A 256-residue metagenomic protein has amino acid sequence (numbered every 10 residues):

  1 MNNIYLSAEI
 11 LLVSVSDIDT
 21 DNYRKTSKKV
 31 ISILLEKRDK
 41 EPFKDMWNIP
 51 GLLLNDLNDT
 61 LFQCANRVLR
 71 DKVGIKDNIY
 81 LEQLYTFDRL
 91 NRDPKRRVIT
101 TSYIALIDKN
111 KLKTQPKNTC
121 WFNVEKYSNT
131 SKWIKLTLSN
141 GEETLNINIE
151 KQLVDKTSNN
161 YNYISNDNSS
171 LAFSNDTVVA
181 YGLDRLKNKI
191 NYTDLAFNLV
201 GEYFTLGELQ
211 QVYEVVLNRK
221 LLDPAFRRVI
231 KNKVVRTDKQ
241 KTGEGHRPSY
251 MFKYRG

Functional and structural regions predicted by a protein language model:
M1-I33: Conserved N-terminal beta-strand and adjoining loop/helix that marks the start of the Nudix/MutT-like hydrolase domain
N2, L6, K28-I31, F62-N66 (+6 more regions): Active-site segment of metal-dependent pyrophosphate-handling enzymes, primarily the Nudix hydrolase catalytic core
L12-S14, L35-K37, I104-L106, M251-K253: Short, well-ordered beta-strand micro-motif
T26-I75, D88, K189-V215: Conserved Nudix-box catalytic region and its N-terminal flanking loop in Nudix hydrolases and closely related
N159-E202: A mid-sequence, solvent-exposed acidic-amphipathic segment
V216-D238: Charge-enriched amphipathic alpha-helical scaffolds
V234-G256: Long, intrinsically disordered, low-complexity Ser/Thr/Pro-rich regulatory/activation regions of nuclear proteins
